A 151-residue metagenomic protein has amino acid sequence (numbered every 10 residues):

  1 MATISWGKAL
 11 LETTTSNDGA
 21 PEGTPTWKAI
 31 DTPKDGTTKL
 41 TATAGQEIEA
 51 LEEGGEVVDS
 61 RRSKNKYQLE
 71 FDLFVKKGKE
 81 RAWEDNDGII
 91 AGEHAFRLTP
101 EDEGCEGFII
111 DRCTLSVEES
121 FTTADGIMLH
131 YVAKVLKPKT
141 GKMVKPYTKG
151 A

Functional and structural regions predicted by a protein language model:
M1-V75, R112-G126: Solvent-exposed edge beta-strands and adjacent loop segments that serve as assembly or binding interfaces
L51-E52, P100-D102, P138: Acidic surface patches and DE-rich sequence motifs
Q68-D72, A95-R97, H130-K134: Beta-strand secondary-structure signal
K76-E80, K139-T140: Short, cysteine-centered beta-strand-loop-beta hairpins and adjacent loop/turn segments enriched in charged/polar
E80-A82, E119-S120: A generic structural signal for short coil/turn motifs at secondary-structure boundaries
R81-G107: Short, acidic/charged, Gly/Pro-enriched secondary-structure junctions
E106-A151: Mixed-charge, glycine-accented linear interaction segment located at domain edges/termini
